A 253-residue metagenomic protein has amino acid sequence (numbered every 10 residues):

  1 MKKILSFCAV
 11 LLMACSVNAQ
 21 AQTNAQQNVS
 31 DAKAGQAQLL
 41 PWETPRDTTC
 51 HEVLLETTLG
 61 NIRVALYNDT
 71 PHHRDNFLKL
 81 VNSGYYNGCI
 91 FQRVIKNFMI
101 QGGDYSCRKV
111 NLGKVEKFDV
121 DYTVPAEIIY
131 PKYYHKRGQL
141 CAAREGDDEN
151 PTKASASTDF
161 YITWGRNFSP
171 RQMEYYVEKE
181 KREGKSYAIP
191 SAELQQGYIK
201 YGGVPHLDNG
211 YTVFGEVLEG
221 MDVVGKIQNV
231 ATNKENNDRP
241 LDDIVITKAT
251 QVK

Functional and structural regions predicted by a protein language model:
M1-T23: Bacterial Sec-dependent N-terminal signal peptides
A19-K253: Cyclophilin-like peptidyl-prolyl cis-trans isomerases
